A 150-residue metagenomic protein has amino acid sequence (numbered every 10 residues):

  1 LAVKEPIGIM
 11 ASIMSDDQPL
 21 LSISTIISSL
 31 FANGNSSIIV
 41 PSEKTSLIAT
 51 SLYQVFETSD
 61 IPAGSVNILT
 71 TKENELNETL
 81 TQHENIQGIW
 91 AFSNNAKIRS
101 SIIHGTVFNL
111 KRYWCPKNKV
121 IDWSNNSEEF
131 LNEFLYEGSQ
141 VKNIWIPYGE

Functional and structural regions predicted by a protein language model:
L1-M14, S59-E150: Conserved NAD(P)+-binding/catalytic subdomain of aldehyde/semialdehyde dehydrogenases
L1-S59: Conserved small-residue-rich beta-alpha loop and adjacent elements that most often cradle the phosphate/pyrophosphate
